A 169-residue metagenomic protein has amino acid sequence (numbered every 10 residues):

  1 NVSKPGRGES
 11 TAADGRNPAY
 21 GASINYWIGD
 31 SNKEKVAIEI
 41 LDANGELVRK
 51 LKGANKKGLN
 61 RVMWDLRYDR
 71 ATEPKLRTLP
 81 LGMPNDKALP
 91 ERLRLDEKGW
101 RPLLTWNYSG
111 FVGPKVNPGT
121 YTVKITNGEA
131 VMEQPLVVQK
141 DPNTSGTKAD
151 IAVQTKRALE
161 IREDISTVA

Functional and structural regions predicted by a protein language model:
N1-A169: Extracytoplasmic/secretory ectodomains and luminal regions
